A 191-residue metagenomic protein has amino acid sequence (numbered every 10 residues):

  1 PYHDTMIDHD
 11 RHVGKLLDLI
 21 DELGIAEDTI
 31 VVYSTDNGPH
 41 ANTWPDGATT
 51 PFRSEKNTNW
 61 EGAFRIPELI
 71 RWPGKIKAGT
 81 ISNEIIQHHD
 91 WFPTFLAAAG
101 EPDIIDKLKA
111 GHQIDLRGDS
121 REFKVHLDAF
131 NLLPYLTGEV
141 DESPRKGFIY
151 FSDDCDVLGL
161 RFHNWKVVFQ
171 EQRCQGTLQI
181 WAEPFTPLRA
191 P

Functional and structural regions predicted by a protein language model:
P1, D21-I30, E61, G159: Active-site regions of oxyanion-processing enzymes, predominantly non-cytosolic
H3-M6, N57, R65-L69: Catalytic cores of eukaryotic secretory-pathway lumenal/extracellular enzymes that build and remodel glycoconjugates
D4-I7, R11-G14, D18, P93 (+3 more regions): Solvent-exposed, polar/charged alpha-helical surfaces in well-ordered, non-transmembrane soluble domains, broadly
D8-W44: Metal-dependent active-site segment of extracytoplasmic phospho-/sulfohydrolases and closely related
V32-S34, R71, V168-Q170: Generic beta-strand/beta-sheet core signal
P39-E61, I76-T80, E84, H89-P191: C-terminal cap/loop subdomain of S1 sulfatases and analogous C-terminal strand-loop tails that border
